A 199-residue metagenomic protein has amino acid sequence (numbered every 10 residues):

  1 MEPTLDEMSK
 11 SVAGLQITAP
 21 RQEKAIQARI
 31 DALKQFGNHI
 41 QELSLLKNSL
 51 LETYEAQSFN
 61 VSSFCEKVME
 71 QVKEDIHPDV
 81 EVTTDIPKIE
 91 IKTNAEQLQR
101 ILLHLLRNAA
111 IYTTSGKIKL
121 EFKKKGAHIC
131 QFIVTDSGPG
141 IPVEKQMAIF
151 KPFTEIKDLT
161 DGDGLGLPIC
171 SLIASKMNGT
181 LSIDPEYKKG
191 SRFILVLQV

Functional and structural regions predicted by a protein language model:
N48-Y54, E90-T93: Conserved micro-motifs of the catalytic ATP-binding
A109-A110: Short helix-loop "hinge" at the ATP-lid/N-box region of the Bergerat-fold HATPase_c
K117-H128: Short beta-strand/loop element within the Bergerat-fold HATPase_c
D136: Acidic ATP/Mg2+-coordinating residue in the GHKL
I141-F153: Short conserved segment of the HATPase_c
